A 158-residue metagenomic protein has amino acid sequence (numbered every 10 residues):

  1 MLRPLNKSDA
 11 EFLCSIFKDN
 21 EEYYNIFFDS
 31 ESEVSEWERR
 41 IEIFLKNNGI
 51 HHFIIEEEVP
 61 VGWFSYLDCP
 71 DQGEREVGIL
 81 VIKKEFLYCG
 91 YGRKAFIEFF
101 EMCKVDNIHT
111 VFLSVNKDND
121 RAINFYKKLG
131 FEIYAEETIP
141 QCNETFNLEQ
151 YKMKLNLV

Functional and structural regions predicted by a protein language model:
P4-A10, S15-E85, F96-E98, M102 (+2 more regions): Acetyl-CoA-dependent GNAT
K83-E85, C89, K117-D118: Active-site acidic-Proline motif in GNAT/NAT acetyltransferases
C89, D106-H109: Short coil/turn segments at alpha/beta junctions that flank glycine-rich nucleotide-binding fingerprints
R93, D118-A135: Conserved active-site alpha-helix within GNAT-family acetyltransferase domains
H109-F112, N116-D120, E132, I139-V158: C-terminal "cap" of GNAT-fold acetyltransferases
